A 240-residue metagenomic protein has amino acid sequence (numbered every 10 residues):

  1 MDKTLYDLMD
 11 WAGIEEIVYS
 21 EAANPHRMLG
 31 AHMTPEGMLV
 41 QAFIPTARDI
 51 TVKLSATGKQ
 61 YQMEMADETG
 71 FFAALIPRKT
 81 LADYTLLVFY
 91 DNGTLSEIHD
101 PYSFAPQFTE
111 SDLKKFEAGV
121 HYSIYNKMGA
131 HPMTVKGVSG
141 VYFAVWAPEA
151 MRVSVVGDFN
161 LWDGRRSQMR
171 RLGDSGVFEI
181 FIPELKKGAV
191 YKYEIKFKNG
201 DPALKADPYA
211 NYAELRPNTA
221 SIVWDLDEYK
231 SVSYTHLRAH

Functional and structural regions predicted by a protein language model:
M1-R27, S103-N126: A general sequence property marking short-to-moderate contiguous segments in secreted/outer-membrane adhesion
E21-N24, P45, V120-S123, K136 (+3 more regions): A generic structural signal for short, non-catalytic loop/turn and secondary-structure boundary residues
A23-E36, Y125, P132-G140: Surface beta-strand/loop "capping" patches
H26, Y125, V156-F159, R166 (+1 more regions): Generic secondary-structure boundary/loop-capping signal
A31, L39-L81, L87-P101, A144-G188 (+1 more regions): Aromatic-rich carbohydrate-binding modules that target alpha-glucans
M33, P132-T134, V145, G157 (+1 more regions): Pocket-edge structural micro-motifs
G200-S233: Extended, polar beta-sheet/loop recognition surfaces of beta-rich domains that mediate binding to diverse ligands
T235-H240: Conserved small/polar residues in nucleotide/adenosyl-binding loops
